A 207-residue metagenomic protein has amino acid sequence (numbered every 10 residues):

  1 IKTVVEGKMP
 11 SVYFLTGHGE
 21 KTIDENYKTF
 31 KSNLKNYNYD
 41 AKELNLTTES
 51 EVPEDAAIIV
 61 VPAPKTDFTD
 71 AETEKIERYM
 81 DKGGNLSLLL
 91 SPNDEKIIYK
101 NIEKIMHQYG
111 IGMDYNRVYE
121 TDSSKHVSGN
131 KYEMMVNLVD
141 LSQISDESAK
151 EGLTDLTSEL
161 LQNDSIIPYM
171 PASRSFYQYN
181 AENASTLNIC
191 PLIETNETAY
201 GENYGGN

Functional and structural regions predicted by a protein language model:
I1-K8, S50, A181-E182: Short boundary motifs at domain starts and secondary-structure transition points
K2-T29, N33: Hydrophobic targeting/anchoring helices
I23-N207: Acidic, S/T/G-rich, low-cysteine, solvent-exposed domains in lumenal/extracellular/periplasmic regions of secretory
